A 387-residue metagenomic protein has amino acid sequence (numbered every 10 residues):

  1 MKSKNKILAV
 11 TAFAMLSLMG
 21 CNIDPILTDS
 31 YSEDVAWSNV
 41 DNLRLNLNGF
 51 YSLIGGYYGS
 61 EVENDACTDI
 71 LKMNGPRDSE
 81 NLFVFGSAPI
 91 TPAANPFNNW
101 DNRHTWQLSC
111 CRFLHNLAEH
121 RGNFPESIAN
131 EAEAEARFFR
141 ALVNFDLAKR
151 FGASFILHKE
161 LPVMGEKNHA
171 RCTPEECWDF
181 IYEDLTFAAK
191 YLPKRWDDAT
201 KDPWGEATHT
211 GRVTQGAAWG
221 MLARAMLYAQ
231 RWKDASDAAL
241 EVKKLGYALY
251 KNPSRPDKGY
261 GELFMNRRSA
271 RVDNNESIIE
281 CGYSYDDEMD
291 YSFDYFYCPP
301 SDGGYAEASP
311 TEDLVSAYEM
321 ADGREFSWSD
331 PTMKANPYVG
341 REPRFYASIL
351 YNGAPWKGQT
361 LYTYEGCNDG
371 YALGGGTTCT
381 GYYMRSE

Functional and structural regions predicted by a protein language model:
M1-A9: Bacterial N-terminal signal peptides that target proteins for export
V10-S17: Bacterial N-terminal signal peptides
L18-G20, N144: Bacterial Sec-type N-terminal signal peptides, specifically the leucine/valine-rich hydrophobic h-region
C21-N64, Y318-R324, D330, A335: Membrane-proximal, proline-rich intrinsically disordered regions
N39-G56, D78-G152, E166-D179, L185-R195 (+3 more regions): Conserved, well-structured interaction surfaces
E160-P162, E166-Q230, S236-L263: Hydrophobic, small-residue-rich alpha-helical packing segments that form membrane-like cores
L227-R231, V242-K334: Polar, glycine-rich mid-to-C-terminal structural blocks that act as macromolecule-binding/assembly scaffolds
N275-E276, P331-E387: Flexible, polar/acidic helix-loop-strand segments at domain edges
